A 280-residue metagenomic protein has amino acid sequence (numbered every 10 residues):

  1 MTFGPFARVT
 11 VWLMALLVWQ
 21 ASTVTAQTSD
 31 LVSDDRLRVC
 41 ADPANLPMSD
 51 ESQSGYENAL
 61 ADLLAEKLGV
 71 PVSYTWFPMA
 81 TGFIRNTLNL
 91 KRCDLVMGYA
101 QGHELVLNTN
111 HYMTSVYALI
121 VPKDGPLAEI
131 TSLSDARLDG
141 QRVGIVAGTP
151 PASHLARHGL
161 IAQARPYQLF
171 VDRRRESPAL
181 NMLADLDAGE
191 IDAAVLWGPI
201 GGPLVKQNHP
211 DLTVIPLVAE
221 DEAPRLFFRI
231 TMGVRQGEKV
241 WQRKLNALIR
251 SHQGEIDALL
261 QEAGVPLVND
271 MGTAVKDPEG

Functional and structural regions predicted by a protein language model:
M1-V11: Bacterial N-terminal signal peptides that target proteins for export
T10-Q20: Bacterial N-terminal signal peptides
A26-E104, R173-E176, E262-P266: Extracytoplasmic small-molecule ligand-binding "clamshell" domains of the periplasmic binding protein/Venus flytrap
A41-N45, T114-P126, K206-I249, P266-G280: Periplasmic-binding protein-like
G55-K67, G125-L127, T131-P150, A223-L267: Extended ligand-binding regions for polar small-molecule ligands
D62, E66, P71-R137, G148 (+1 more regions): Acidic, polar ligand-binding/catalytic clefts
P71, P150-F170, T213, N246-G280: Ligand-binding clefts/hinges and TM-proximal coupling segments of bilobed small-molecule sensing domains
K123-D211, V218-D221: Pocket-lining segment of extracytoplasmic ligand-binding domains
